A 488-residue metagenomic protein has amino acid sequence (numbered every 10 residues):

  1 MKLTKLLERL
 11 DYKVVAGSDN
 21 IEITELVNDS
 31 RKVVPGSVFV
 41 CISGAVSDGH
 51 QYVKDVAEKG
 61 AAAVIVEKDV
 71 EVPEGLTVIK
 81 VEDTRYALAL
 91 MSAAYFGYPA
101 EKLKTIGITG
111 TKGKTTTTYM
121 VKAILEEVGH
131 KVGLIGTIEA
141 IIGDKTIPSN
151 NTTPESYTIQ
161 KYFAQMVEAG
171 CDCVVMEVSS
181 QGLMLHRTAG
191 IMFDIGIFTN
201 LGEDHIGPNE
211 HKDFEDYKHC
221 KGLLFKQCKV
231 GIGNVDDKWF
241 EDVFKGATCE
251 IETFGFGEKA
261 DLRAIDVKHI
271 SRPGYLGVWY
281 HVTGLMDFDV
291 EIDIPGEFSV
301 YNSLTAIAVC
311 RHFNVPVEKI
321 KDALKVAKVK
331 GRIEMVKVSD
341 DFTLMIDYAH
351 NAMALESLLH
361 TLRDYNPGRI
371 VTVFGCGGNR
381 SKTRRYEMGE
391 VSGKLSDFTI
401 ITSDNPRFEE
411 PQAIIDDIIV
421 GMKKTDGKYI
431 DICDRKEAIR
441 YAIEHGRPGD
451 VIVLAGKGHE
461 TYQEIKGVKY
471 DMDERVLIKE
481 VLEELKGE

Functional and structural regions predicted by a protein language model:
M1-L90, A94, K226, K238 (+6 more regions): N-terminal leader/targeting and accessory segments in enzymes
M1-Y12, P35-V38, T248, L285 (+2 more regions): ATP-dependent carboxylate-amine ligase
L7-L10, L88-V235, W239-A247, L304 (+2 more regions): Phosphate-binding loop of NTP-binding sites
L7-L10, V70-G75, A169, M184 (+2 more regions): Acidic, Mg2+-coordinating active-site environments of NTP-dependent enzymes
I23, G36, A61, G75-L76 (+6 more regions): Short, well-ordered alpha-helix to beta-strand connector turns
R31, K54, A123, A164 (+5 more regions): Alpha-helical segments flanking ligand/cofactor-binding loops in enzyme cores
G44-V46, V70, S180-Q181, G202-H205 (+4 more regions): Short glycine-rich anion-binding loops that position phosphate/pyrophosphate groups of nucleotides and phosphorylated
A62-K68, G231-V235, V373-F374, D397-N405: Short internal beta-strands
